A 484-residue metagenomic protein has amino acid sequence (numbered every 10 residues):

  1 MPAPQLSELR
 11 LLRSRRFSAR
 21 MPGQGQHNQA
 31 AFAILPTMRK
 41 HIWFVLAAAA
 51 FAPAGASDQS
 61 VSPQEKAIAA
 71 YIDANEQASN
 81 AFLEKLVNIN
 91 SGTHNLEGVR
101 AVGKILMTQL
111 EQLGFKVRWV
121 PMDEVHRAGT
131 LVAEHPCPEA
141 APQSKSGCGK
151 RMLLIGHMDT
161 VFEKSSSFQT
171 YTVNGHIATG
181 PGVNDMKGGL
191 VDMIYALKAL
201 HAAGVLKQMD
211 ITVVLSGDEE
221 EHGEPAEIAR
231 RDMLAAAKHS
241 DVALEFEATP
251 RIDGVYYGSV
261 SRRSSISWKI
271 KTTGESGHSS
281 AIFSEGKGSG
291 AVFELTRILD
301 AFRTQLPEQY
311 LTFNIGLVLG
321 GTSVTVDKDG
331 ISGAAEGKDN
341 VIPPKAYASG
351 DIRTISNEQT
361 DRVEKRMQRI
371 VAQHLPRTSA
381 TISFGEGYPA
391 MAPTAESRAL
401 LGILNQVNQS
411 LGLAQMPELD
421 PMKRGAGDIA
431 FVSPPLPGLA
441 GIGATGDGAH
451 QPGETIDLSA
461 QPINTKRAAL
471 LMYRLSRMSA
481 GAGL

Functional and structural regions predicted by a protein language model:
P2, L9-L12, Q26, A31: Short, low-complexity intrinsically disordered segments enriched in A/P/G/S/L with frequent Arg, especially at protein
R20, H27, I34-T37: Short, positively charged and aromatic/hydrophobic N-terminal segments
W43-A52: Bacterial N-terminal signal peptides
Q59-A67, S91-G92, R251-D253, V260 (+2 more regions): Metal-dependent amide/peptide-bond hydrolase catalytic core, centered on the "pita-bread" metallohydrolase fold
Q59-P181, H201-K207: Acidic/His- and Gly-rich active-site-bordering loop/insert found across diverse amide/peptide-bond hydrolases
L154, N174-E224, I266-T272, A281-Q305 (+2 more regions): Alpha-helical metal-binding/catalytic segments enriched in His/Glu/Asp
E163-V173, S261-S264, K328-G333: Short, flexible, mixed-charge acidic loops at enzyme active sites
M186-S261, S323-G330, A480-G483: Acidic/histidine-rich catalytic neighborhood of metal-dependent amide-processing enzymes
